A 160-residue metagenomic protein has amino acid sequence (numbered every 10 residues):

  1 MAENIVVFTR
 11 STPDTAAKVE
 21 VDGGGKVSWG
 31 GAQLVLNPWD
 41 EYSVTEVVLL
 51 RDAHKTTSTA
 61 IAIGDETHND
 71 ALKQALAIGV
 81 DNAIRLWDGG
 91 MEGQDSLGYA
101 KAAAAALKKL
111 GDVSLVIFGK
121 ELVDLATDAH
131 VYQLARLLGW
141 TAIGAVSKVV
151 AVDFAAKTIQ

Functional and structural regions predicted by a protein language model:
M1-Q160: N-terminal glycine-rich FAD/FM-binding segment characteristic of electron-transfer flavoproteins
